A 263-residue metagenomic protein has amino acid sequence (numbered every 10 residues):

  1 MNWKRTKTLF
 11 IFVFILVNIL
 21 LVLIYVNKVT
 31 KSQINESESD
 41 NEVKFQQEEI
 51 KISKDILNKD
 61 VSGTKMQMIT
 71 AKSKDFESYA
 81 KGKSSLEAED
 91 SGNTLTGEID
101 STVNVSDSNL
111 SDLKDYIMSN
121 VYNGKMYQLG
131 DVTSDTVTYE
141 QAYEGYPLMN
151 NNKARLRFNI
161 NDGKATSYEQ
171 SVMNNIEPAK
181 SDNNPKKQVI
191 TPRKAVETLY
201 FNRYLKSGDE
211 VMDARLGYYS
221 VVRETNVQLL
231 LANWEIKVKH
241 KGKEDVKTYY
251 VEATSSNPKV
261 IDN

Functional and structural regions predicted by a protein language model:
M1-P147: Preferential activation on post-signal-peptide N-terminal prodomains/segments of secreted or lumenal proteins
N2, K59-S62, P178, D182 (+2 more regions): A near-ubiquitous, low-amplitude feature marking generic local secondary-structure context
V13, L156, W234: Residue-level detector of short, conserved catalytic/binding motifs and their immediate flanks
S32, E36, G130, N150-N152 (+6 more regions): Generic detector of ordered, mature protein regions
E89, N159-N161, G217, K239: A structural detector for beta-sheet-dominated domains
D112-V121, V137-R215: Long, charged/polar, surface-exposed segments that mediate recognition or autoinhibition
V132-S134, N159-A165, L230-L231, T254-N257: Short, solvent-exposed coil/turn segments at beta-strand boundaries
Q188-N263: Extracytoplasmic/luminal low-complexity segments enriched in Pro/Gly and acidic/polar residues that act as flexible
